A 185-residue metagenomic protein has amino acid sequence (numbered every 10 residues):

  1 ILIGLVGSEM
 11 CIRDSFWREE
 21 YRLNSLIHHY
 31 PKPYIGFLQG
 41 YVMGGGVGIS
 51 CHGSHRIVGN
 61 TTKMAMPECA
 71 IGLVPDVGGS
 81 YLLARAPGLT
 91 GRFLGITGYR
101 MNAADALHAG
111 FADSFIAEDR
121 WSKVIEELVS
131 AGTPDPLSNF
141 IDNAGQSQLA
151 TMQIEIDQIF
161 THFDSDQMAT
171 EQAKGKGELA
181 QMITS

Functional and structural regions predicted by a protein language model:
I1-G7, C11-I12: Single conserved hydrophobic/aromatic residue that forms the stacking wall/gate of nucleotide- or nucleobase-binding
S8, H52-G59, S80, A86: A glycine- and small-aliphatic-rich helix-loop capping segment at beta-alpha/alpha-beta transitions that lines
S15-E19, P75: Short secondary-structure boundary/capping elements
E19-H29: Acidic/glycine-enriched connector segments
H28-I71, F93-L94, G98, A103: Glycine-rich beta-to-alpha active-site loop
G53-P75, G110-I125: Gly/Pro- and small hydrophobic-enriched strand-loop and loop-to-helix capping segments that sit at the rims
G78-T133: Contiguous mid-protein beta-loop-alpha structural module that forms a pocket-lining wall or clamp of enzyme active
F111, I116-S185: Amphipathic alpha-helical blocks and their helix-capping loop/short-beta junctions
